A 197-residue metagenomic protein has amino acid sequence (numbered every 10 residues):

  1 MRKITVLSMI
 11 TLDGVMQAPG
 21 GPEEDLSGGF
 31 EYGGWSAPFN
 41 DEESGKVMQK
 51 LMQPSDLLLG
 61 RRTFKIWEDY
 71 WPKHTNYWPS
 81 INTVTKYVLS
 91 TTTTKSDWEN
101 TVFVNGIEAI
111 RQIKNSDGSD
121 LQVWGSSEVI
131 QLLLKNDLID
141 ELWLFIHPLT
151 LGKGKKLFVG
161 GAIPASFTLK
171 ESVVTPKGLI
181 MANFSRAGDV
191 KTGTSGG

Functional and structural regions predicted by a protein language model:
M1-L138, P148-G197: Portal/gating segments that form or line small-molecule/metal binding sites
E141: Short, conserved catalytic or interaction motifs in soluble domains
